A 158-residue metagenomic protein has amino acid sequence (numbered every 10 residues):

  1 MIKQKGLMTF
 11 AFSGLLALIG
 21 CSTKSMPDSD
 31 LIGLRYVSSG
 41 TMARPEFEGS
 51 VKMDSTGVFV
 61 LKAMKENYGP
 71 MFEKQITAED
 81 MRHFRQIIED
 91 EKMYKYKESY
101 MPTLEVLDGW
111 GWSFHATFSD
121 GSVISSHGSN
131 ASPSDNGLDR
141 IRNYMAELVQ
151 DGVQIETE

Functional and structural regions predicted by a protein language model:
M1-I19: Sec-dependent bacterial lipoprotein signal peptides
C21-T41, K74, I87, Y94-E158: Short, well-ordered, aromatic-rich surface patches in folded extracellular/luminal domains
T41-N67: Post-signal-peptide N-terminal segment of Sec-exported extracytoplasmic proteins
K52-V58, P70, D80, P133-N136 (+1 more regions): Short, low-complexity, polar/charged sequence segments that are solvent-exposed and flexible
K62-Y96: A short-motif feature that recognizes glycine-rich, charge-decorated loops that bind or process nucleotide phosphates
